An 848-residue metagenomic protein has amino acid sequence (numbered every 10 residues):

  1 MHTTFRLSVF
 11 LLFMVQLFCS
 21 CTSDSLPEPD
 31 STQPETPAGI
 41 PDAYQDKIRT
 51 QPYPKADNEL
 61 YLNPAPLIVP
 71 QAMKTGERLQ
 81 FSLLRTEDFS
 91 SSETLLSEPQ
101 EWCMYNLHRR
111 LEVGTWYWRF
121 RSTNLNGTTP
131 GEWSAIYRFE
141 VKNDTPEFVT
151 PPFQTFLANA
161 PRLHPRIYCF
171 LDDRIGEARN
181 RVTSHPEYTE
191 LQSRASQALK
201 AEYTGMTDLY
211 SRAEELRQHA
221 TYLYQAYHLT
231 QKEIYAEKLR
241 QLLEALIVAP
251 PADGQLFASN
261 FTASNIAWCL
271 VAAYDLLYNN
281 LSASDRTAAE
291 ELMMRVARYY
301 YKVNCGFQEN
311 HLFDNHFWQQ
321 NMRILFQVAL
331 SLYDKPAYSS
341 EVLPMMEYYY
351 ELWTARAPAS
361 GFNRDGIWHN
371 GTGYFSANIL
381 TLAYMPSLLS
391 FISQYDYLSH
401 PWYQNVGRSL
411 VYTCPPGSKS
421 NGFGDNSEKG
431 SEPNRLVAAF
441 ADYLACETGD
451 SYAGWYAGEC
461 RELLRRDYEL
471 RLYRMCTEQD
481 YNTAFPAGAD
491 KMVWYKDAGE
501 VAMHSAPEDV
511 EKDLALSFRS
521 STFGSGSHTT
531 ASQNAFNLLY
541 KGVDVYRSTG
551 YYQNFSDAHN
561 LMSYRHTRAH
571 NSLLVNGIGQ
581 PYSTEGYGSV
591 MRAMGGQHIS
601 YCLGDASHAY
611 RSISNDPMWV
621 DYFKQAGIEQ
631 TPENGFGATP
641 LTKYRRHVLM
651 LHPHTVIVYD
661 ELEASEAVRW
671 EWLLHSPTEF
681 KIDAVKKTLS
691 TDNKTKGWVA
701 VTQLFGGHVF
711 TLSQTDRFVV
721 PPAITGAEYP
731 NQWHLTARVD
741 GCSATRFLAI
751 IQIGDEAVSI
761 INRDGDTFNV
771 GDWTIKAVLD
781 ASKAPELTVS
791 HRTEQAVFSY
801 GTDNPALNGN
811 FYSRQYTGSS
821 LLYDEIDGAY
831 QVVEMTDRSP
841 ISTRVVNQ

Functional and structural regions predicted by a protein language model:
F18-Y44: Bacterial Sec-dependent N-terminal signal peptides
P66-T75: Conserved aromatic anchor
H108-T115: Surface-exposed, short loops/turns at beta-strand junctions within beta-sandwich domains
L125-D144: Extracellular fibronectin type III
Y188-Q192, S196, K200-R408, C414: Aromatic-lined, polymer-binding surfaces characteristic of secreted/periplasmic polysaccharide-degrading enzymes
L332, Y374-V545, D740-R746, I761-G765 (+1 more regions): Carbohydrate-active enzyme catalytic cores, enriched for enzymes that act on polyanionic acidic polysaccharides
Y552-Q848: CBM-like, beta-strand-rich accessory domains located in the C-terminal region of large, secreted polysaccharide-active
